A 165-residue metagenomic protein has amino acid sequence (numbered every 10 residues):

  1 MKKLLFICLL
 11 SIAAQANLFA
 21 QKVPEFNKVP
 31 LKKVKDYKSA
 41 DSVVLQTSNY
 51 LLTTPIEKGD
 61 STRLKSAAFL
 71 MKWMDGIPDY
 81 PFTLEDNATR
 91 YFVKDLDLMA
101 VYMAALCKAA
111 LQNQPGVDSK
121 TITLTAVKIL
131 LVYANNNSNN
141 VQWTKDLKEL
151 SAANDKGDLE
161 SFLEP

Functional and structural regions predicted by a protein language model:
M1-V23: Bacterial Sec-dependent N-terminal signal peptides
F6, A20-Y37, S151-A153, G157-E160 (+1 more regions): Charged, low-complexity, intrinsically disordered terminal regions
C8-L9, D41, E149: Homeobox/homeodomain signature
Q15, Q21, Q46, Q112-Q114 (+1 more regions): Residue-identity detector for glutamine
Q21-L84: N-terminal secretory signal peptides
S61-E164: Mature extracellular/secreted ectodomains of secretory-pathway proteins
